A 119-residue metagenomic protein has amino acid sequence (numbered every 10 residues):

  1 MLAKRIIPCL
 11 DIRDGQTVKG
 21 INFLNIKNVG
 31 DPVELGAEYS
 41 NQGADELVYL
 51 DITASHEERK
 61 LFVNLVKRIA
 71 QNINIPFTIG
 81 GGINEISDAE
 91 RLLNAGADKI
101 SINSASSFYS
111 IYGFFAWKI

Functional and structural regions predicted by a protein language model:
M1-I75, I83-S87: Conserved N-terminal beta1-alpha1 strand-loop-helix module at the mouth
G43, I73-I75, R91-I100, I119: Glycine-enriched alpha-helix->loop->beta-strand junction motifs that scaffold or abut catalytic
I69, A116-I119: Broad structural signal for hydrophobic residues in well-ordered alpha-helices, predominantly aliphatic
I79: Conserved phosphate/oxyanion-binding catalytic-loop motifs
I83, R91-F115: Glycine-rich phosphate-binding active-site loops on the catalytic face of alpha/beta enzymes
